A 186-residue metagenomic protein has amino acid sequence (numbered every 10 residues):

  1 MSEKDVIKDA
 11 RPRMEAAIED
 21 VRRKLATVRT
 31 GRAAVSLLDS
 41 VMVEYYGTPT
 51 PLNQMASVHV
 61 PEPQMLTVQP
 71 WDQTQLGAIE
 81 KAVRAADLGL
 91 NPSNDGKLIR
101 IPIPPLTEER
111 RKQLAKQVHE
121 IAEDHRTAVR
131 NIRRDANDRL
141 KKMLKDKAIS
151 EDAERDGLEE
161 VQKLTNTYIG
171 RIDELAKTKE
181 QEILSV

Functional and structural regions predicted by a protein language model:
S2-G77: A positional/architectural concept
D20-V35, P51-L52, G89-L90, K147-A148 (+2 more regions): Active-site phosphate-binding and catalytic loops of NTP-dependent enzymes
R23, K81-G89, E120-E123, R134: Short, intrinsically disordered, mixed-charge
R29, Y45, D87, N94 (+1 more regions): Short glycine/serine/threonine-biased micro-segments
G31-A33, N94, N131, D135: Alpha-helix N-cap and coil->helix boundary residues
E62-S93, K97, I101: Glycine-rich active-site/cofactor-binding loop and its immediate structural neighborhood
I99-V186: Positively charged, low-complexity, intrinsically disordered RNA-binding extensions
